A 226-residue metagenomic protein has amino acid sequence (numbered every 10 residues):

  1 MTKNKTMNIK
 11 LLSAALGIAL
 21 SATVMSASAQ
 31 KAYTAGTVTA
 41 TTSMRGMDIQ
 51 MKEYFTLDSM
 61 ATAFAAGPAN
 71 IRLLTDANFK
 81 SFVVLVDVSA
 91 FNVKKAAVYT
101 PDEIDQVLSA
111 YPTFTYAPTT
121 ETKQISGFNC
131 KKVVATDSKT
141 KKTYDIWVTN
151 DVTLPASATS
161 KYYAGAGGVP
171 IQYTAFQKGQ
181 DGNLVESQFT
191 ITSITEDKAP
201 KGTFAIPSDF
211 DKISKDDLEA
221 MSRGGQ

Functional and structural regions predicted by a protein language model:
M1-Y33: Bacterial Sec-dependent N-terminal signal peptides
Q30-Q226: Extended soluble regions of mature proteins
